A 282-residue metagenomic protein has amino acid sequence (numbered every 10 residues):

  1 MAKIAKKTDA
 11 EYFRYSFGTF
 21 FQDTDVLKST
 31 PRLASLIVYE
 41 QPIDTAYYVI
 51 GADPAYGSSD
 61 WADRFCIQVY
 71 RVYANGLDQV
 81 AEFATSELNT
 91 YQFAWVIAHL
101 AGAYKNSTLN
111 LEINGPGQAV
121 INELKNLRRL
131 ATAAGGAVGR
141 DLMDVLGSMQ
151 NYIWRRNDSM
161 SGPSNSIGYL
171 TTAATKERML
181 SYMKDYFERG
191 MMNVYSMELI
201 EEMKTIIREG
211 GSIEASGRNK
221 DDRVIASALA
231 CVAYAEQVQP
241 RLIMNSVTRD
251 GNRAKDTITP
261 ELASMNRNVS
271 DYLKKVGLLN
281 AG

Functional and structural regions predicted by a protein language model:
M1-I153, A173, E177, S181 (+1 more regions): RNase H-like, metal-dependent nuclease domains and their acidic two-metal-ion catalytic environment used
A34, P163-N165: Short leucine-rich amphipathic alpha-helices used at interfaces
M149, R156-N157, G162: A conserved P-loop NTPase coupling/switch region
G168: PAPS-dependent sulfotransferase catalytic core
